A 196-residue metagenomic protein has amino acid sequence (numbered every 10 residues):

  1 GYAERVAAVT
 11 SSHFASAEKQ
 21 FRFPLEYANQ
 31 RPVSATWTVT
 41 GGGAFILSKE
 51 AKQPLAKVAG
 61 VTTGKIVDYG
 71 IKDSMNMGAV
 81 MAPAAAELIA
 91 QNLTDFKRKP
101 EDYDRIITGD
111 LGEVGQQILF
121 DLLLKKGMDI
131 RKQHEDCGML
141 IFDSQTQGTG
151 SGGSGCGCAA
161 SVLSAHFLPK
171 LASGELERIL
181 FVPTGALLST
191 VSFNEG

Functional and structural regions predicted by a protein language model:
G1-E18, Q30: A generic, well-ordered mixed alpha/beta core segment in the N-terminal half of proteins
G1-V9, A44-A51, S154-E175: Active-site-proximal alpha-helical scaffold in enzymes
T10-K19, G64-I66, P183-L188: Acidic, glycine-rich active-site loops and adjacent beta-strand->loop/helix elements that engage anionic groups
P24-A90, D95-R98, M128-G148, S173 (+2 more regions): Condensing-enzyme catalytic core mediating Claisen C-C bond formation in acyl metabolism
A84-D102, V114-L123, Q147, S151 (+2 more regions): Conserved active-site "lid/cap" helical segment
D102-G109, L180: Short glycine-rich phosphate-binding loop at a beta-alpha junction
L111-K126, V191-G196: Short glycine/threonine-rich loop-to-helix capping motif typified by GTGT followed within a few residues by an Asp-Pro
G153-L163, G185-N194: Gly/Ser/Thr/Ala-enriched C-terminal appendages of enzymes
